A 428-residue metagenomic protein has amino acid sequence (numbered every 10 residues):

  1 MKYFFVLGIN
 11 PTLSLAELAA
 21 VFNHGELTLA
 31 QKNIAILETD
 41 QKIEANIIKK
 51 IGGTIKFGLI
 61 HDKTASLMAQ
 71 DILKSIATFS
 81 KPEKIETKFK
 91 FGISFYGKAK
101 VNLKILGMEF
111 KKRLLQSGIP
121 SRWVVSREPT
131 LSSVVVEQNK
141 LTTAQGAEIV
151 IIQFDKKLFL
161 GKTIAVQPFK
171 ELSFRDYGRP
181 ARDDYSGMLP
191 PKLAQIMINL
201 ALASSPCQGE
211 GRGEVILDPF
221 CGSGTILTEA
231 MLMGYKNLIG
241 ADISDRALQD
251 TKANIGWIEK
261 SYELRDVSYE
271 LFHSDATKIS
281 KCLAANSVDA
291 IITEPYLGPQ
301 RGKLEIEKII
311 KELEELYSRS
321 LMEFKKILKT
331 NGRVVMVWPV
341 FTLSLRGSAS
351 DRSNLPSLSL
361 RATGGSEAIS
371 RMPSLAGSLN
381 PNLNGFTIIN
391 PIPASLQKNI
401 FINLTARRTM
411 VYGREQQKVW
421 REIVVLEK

Functional and structural regions predicted by a protein language model:
Y3, L7-G8, V337-V340: Short strand-turn motif at the edge of the Rossmann-like AdoMet-binding core
V6-L7, A16-A147: Non-catalytic nucleic-acid substrate-recognition regions in nucleic-acid-modifying enzymes
R127-A147, F174-D176, G385-K428: Class I S-adenosyl-L-methionine
T143, F154-S204, V215-M233: Glycine-rich adenosyl-nucleotide cofactor-binding module
P190-A203, E210, E214-Y262, S268-K278 (+1 more regions): Conserved S-adenosyl-L-methionine
Q208-G211, R346-G347, R352-P356, L360-T363 (+2 more regions): Glycine-biased, low-complexity coil/linker segments
D266, D351-N354, N380-N382: Intrinsic-disorder-associated, low-complexity terminal segments enriched in Asp/Asn/His/Tyr and depleted of Lys/Arg
L271-T342, N380-Q416: S-adenosylmethionine
